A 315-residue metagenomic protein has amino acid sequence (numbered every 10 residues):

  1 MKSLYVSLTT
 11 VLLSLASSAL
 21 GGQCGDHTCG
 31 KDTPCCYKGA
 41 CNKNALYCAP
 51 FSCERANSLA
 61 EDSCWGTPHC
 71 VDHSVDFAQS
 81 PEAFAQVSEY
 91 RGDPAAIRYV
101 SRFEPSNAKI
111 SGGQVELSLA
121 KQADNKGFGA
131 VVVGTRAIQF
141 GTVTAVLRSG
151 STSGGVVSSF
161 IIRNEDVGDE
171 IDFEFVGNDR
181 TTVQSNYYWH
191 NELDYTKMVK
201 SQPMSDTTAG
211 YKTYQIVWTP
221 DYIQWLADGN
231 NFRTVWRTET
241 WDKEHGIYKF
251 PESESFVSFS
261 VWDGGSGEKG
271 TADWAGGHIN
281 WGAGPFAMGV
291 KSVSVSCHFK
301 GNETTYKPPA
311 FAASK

Functional and structural regions predicted by a protein language model:
M1-Q23: Fungal secretory targeting signals
G22-D26, G30-S151, N164, G289-K315: Low-complexity, Ser/Thr/Pro/Gly-rich disordered linker/stalk regions
V133-G141, Q202-A209, V217: Extracellular/lumenal carbohydrate-interaction signature centered on repeated Trp-anchored short motifs
G150-G155, D166, P220-Y222: Extended, low-complexity, turn-rich repeat/linker tracts enriched in Gly/Pro/Ser/Thr and Asp/Glu that occur
S158-W189: Glycan-recognition/cleft segments
H190-Y211: Short, aromatic/His-centered strand-loop micro-motif at the edge of beta-sheets
T208-Q224, D228: Localized edge beta-strand/strand-to-loop motifs within extracellular or lumenal beta-rich domains
L226-K315: Aromatic sugar-binding interfaces of carbohydrate-active proteins
